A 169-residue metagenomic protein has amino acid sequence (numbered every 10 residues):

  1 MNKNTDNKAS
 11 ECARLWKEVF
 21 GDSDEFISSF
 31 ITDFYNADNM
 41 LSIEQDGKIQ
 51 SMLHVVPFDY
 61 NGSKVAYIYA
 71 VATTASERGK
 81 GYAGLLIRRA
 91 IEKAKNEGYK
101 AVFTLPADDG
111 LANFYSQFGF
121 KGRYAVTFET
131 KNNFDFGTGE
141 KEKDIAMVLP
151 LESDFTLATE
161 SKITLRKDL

Functional and structural regions predicted by a protein language model:
M1-C12, P150-E152: A short beta-loop-alpha structural element at the N-terminal edge of CoA-dependent acyl/N-acetyltransferase catalytic
N7, D109-G110: Short alpha-helical
A9-A72: A conserved beta-strand-loop-helix scaffold within acyl/acetyltransferase catalytic domains
F58, A107-D109: An acidic- and aromatic-residue-enriched active-site/binding cleft used to recognize and process polar
T73, G79-E92: Conserved acetyl-CoA-binding loop-helix of GNAT-fold acetyltransferases
A94-A107: Conserved GNAT acetyl-CoA-binding A-motif
F103-L105, S116, K121-M147: Conserved catalytic-core motifs of GNAT/GCN5-like acyltransferases
E140-L169: Acidic/histidine-enriched, glycine/proline-rich intrinsically disordered or flexible terminal extensions
